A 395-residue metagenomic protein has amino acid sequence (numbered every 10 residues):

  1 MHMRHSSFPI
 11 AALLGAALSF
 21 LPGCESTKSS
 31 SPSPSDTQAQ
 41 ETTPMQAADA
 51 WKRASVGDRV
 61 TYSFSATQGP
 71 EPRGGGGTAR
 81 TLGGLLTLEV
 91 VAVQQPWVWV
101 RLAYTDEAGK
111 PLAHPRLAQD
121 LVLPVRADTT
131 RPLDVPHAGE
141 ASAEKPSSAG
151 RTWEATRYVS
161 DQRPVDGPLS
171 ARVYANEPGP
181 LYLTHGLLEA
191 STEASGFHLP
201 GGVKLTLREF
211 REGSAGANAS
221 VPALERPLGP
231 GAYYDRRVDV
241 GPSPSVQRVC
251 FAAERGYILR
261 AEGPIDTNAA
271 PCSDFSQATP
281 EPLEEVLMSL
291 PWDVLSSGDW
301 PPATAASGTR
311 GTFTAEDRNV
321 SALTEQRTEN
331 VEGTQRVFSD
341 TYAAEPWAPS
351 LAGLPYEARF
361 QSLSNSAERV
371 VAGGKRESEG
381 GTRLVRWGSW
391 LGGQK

Functional and structural regions predicted by a protein language model:
H2-L13: Bacterial N-terminal signal peptides that target proteins for export
A17-S19: Hydrophobic alpha-helical membrane-insertion segments, chiefly the h-region of N-terminal signal peptides
L21-G23: C-terminal motif of bacterial Sec signal peptides marking the signal peptidase cleavage site
E25-T27: Bacterial signal peptide processing site
S31-K395: Acidic, serine/threonine-rich low-complexity disordered tracts
